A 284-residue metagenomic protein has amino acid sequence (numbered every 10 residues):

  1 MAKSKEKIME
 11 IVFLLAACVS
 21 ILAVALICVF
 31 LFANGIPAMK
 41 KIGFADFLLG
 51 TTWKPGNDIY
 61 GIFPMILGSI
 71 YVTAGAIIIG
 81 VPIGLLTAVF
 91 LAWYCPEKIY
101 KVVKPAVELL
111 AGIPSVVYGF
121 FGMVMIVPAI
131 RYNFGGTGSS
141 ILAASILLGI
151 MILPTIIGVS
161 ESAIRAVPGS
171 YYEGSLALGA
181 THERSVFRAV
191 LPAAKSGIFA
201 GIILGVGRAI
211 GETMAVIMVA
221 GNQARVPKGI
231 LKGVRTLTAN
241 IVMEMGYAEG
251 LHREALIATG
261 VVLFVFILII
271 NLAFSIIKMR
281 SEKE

Functional and structural regions predicted by a protein language model:
A2, G75-V107, P128, F274-R280: Transmembrane-helix boundary motif in ABC transporter permease subunits
S4-K7, I11, A33-A76, P96-E97 (+1 more regions): Periplasmic/extracellular loop-to-transmembrane helix junction in inner-membrane transport proteins
E6, P96-K101, P168, E173-A200: Amphipathic cytosolic juxtamembrane alpha-helices at the membrane-cytosol interface of multi-pass membrane transporters
I59-T73, R131-T155: Loop-to-helix entry region at the N-terminal start of transmembrane alpha-helices in multi-pass membrane transporters
E108-L148: Generic hydrophobic transmembrane alpha-helix motif, especially the helices
V159-S160, I164, H182-M218: Transmembrane alpha-helices
E161-R165, G169, L176, G246-E284: C-terminal transmembrane helix and the adjacent membrane-cytosol boundary/short C-terminal tail of inner/organellar
V216-L263: Interhelical loop and adjacent transmembrane-helix boundary motif in polytopic membrane transport permeases
